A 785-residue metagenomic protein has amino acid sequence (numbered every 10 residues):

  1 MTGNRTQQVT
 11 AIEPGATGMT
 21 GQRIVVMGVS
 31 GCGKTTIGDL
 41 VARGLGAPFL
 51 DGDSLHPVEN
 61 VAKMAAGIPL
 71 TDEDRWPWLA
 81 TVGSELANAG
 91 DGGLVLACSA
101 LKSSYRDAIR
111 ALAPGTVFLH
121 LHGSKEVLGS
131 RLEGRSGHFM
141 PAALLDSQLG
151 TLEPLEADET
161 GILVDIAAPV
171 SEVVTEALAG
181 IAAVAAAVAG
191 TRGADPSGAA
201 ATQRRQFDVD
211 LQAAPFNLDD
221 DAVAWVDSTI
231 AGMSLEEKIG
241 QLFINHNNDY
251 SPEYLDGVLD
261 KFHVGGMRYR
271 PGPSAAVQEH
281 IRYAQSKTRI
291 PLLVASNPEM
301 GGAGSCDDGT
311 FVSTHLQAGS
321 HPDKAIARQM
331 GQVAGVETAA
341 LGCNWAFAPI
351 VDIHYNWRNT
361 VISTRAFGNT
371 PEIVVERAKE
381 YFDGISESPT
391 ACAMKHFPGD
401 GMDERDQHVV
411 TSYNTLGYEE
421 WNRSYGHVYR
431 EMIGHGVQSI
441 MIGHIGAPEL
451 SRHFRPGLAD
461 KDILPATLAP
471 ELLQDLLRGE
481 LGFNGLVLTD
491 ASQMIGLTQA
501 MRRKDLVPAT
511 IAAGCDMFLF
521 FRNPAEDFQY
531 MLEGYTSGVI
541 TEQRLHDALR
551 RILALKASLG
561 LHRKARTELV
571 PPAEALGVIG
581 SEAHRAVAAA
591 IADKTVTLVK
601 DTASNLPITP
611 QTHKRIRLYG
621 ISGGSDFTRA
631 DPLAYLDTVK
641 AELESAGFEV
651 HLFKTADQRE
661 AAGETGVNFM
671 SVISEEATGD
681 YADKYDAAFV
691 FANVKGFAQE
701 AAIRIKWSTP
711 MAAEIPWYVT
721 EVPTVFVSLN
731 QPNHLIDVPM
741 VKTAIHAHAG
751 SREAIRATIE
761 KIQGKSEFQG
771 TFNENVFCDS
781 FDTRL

Functional and structural regions predicted by a protein language model:
C32: ATP-binding Walker
T35: Walker A/P-loop
D39, R43-S84: Conserved substrate/cofactor phosphate-moiety recognition/catalytic segment in nucleotide-dependent phosphotransferases
E73-A113, L121: Glycine-rich phosphate-binding loop used to anchor ATP phosphates in small-molecule kinases, encompassing both
L112-R131: Conserved phosphate-donor/acceptor-positioning beta-strand/loop module used by diverse small-molecule
G134-L178: Small-molecule kinase domains that catalyze NTP-dependent phosphoryl transfer to phosphate-bearing small molecules
G190-K261, A469-P470, G479, A500-L785: Preference for extracellular/luminal or secreted protein segments
S234, V277-I290, G302-G304, N369-R544: Second-shell residues forming the walls of enzyme active-site clefts
